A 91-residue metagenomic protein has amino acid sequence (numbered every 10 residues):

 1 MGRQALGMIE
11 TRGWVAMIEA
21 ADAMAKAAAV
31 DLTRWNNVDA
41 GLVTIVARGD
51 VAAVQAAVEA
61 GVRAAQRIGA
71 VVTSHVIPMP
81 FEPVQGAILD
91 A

Functional and structural regions predicted by a protein language model:
M1-A91: Terminal helix-to-tail segments of small alpha-helical proteins
